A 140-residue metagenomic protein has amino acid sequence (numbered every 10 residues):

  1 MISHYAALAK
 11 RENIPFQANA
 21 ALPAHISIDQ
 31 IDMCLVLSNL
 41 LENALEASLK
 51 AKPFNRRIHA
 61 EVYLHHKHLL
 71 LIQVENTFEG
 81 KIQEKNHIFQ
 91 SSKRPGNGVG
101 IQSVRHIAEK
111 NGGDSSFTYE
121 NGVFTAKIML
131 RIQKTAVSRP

Functional and structural regions predicted by a protein language model:
M1-E12: Short beta-to-alpha transition helix within the HATPase_c
F16-V36: Conserved short strand/loop->alpha-helix "switch" segment adjacent to the catalytic nucleotide/phosphoryl-transfer site
Q30-P53: Conserved ATP-binding N-box helix of the HATPase_c
N55-H68: Short beta-strand/loop element within the Bergerat-fold HATPase_c
L69-G98, V137-R139: Glycine-rich/acidic phosphate-handling loop/turn and adjacent ATP-lid/helix of nucleotide-binding kinase/ATPase domains
G80, E120-K127, Q133: Glycine-rich nucleotide-binding loop
G112-G122: Glycine-rich ATP-binding loops of the HATPase_c
